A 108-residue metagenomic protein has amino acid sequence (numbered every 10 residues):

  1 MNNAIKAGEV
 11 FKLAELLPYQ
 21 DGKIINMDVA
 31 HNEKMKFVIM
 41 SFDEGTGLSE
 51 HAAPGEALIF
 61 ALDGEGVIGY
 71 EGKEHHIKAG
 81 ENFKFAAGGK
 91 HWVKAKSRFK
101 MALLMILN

Functional and structural regions predicted by a protein language model:
M1-K34, G69: A short, N-terminal "cap"/entry segment at the start of jelly-roll beta-barrel domains of the cupin/DSBH fold
K23, K36-A53: Conserved short histidine dyad/triad with adjacent acidic residue
S41-D43, P54-I68: Short, conserved beta-strand element in jelly-roll/cupin
L62-D63, K78-A79, S97: A cytosolic small-molecule/anion-sensing beta-strand core signal
E65-V67, E74, K90, K100: Structural motif
G72-G88: Short acidic-glycine-tyrosine-enriched beta hairpin
A87-N108: Ligand-binding loop in jelly-roll beta-barrel domains
